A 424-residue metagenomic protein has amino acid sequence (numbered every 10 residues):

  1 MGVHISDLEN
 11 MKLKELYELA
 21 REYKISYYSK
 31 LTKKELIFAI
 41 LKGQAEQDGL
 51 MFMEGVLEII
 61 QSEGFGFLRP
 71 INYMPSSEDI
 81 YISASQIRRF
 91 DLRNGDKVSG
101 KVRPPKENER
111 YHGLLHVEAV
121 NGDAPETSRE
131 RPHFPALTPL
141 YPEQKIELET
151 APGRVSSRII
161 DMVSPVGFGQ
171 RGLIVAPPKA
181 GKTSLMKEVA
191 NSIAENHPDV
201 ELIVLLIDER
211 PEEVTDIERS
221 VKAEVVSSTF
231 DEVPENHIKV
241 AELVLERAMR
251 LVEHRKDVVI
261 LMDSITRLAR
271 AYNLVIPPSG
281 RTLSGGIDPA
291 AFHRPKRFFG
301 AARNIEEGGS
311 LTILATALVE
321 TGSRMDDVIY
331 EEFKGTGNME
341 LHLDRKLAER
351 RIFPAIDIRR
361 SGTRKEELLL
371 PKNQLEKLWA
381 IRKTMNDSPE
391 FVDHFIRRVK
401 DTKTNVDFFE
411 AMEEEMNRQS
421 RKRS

Functional and structural regions predicted by a protein language model:
M1-D48: Basic helix-extension-helix modules of the SAP/HeH family
S29, K34-S128: N-terminal "pre-motor" subdomain/linker immediately upstream of P-loop NTPase catalytic cores
I40-K42, I59-Q61, P70-N72, A84 (+13 more regions): Flexible glycine-/small-residue-rich
L50-M53, V155-I159, V244-M249: Phosphate-interacting basic helix/loop segments used at nucleotide- and nucleic-acid interfaces
M53, Y111-H116, H133, P142 (+4 more regions): A generic structural signal for well-ordered coil/turn residues at beta-strand boundaries that shape enzyme active-site
S85-I87, D161, N236: A structural connector/turn signal
L92, P105-I174: P-loop NTP-binding catalytic core
G172, A180-G181, E188-S424: P-loop NTPase catalytic core
